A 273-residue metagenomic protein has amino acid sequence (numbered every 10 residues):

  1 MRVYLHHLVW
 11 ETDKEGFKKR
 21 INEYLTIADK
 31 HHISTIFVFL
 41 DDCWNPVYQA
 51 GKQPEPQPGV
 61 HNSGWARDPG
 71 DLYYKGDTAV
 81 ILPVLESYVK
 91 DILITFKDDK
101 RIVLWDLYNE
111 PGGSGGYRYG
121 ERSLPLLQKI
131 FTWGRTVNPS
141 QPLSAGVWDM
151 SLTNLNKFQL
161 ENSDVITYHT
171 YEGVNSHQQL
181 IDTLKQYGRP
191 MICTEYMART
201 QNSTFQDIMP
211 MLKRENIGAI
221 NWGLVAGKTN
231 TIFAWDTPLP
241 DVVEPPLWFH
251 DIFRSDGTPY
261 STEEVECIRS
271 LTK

Functional and structural regions predicted by a protein language model:
M1-S163, H169-S176, Y187, Y196 (+6 more regions): Active-site mouth of glycoside hydrolases
L180: Conserved catalytic-core segment of NTP-binding enzymes
I192-E195, G218-G223: Conserved active-site loop/cleft motifs that coordinate metal ions or position small ligands
T229-L239: Structured C-terminal subdomain patch of bacterial secreted/periplasmic proteins
S270-K273: Catalytic domains of carbohydrate-active enzymes that cleave complex glycans
